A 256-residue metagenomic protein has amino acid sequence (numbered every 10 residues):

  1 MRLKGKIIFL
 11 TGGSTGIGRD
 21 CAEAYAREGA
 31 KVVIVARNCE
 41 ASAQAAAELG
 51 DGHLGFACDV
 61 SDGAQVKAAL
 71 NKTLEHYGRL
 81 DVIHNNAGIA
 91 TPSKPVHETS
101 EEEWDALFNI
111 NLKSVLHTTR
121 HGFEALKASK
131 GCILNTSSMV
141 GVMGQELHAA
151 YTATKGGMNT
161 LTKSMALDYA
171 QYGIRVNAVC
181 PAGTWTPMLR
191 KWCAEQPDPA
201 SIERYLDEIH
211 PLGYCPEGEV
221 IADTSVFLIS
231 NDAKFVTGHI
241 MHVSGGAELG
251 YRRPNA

Functional and structural regions predicted by a protein language model:
G12-T15: Conserved glycine-rich cofactor-binding loop
A90-S93, V226, T237-A256: Short C-terminal tail/terminal secondary-structure segment of NAD(P)H-dependent dehydrogenase/reductase domains
K94-V96, E103-F108, L206: Substrate-binding pocket helix/loop in short-chain dehydrogenase/reductase
T119, T154, T162: Active-site helix of classical SDR
E124, L167-Q171, K234: Alpha-helical segment proximal to the catalytic Tyr-Lys
S138: Residue(s) in the substrate-gating loop at a strand-loop-helix junction that position the organic substrate next
A178, T186, A200-D232, V236 (+1 more regions): C-terminal helical subdomain
